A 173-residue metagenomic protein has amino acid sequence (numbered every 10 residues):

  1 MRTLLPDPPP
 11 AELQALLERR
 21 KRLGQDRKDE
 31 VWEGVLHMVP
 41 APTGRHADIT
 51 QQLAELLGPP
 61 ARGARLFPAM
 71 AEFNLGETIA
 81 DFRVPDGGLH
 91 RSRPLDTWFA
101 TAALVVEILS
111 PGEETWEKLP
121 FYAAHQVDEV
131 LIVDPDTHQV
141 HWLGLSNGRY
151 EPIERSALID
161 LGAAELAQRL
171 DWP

Functional and structural regions predicted by a protein language model:
M1-P173: Gly/Pro/Ser/Thr-rich low-complexity, intrinsically disordered segments predominantly at protein N-termini
